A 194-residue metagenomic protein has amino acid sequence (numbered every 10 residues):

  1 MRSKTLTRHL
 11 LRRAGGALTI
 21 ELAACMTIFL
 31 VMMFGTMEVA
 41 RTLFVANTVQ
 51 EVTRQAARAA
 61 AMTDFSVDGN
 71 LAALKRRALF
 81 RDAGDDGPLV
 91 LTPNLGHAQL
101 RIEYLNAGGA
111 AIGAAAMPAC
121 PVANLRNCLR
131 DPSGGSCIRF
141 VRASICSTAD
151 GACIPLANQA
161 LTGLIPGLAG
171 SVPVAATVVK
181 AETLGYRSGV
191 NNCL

Functional and structural regions predicted by a protein language model:
R2, A59-L194: Short, conserved structural patches
R2-A83: Alpha-helical assembly-interface signal, strongest on the long, hydrophobic N-terminal helix that forms
